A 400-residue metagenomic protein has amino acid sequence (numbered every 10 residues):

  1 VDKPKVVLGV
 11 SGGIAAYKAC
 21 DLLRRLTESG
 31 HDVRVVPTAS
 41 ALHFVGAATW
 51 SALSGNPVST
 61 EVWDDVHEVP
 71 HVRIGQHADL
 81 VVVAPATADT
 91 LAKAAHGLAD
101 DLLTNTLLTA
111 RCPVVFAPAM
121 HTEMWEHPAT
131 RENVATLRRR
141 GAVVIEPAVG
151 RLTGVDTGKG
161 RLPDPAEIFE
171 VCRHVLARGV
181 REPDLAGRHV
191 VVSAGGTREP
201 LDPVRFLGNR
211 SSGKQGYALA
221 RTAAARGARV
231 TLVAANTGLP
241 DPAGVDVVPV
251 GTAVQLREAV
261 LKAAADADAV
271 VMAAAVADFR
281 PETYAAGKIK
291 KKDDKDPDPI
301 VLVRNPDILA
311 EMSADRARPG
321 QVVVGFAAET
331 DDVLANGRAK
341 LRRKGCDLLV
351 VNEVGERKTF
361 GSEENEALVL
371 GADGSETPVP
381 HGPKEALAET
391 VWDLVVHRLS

Functional and structural regions predicted by a protein language model:
V1-S400: A cross-family phosphate/adenosyl-ligand binding-site feature
